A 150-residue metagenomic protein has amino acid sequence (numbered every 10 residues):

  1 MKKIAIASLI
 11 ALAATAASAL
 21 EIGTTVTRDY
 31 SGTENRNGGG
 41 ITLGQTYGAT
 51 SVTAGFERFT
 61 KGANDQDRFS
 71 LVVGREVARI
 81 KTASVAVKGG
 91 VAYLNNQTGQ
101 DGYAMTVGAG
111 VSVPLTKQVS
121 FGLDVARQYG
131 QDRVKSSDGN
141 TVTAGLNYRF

Functional and structural regions predicted by a protein language model:
M1-G23: Cleavable N-terminal export/targeting peptides
A17-K61, V91-Y93: Short glycine/proline- and aromatic-enriched beta-strand/turn motifs that initiate or cap beta-hairpins
L20-T24, G48-A54, I80-V85, V113-L123: Repeated loop/turn-to-beta-strand initiation elements of outer-membrane beta-barrel proteins
Y30-E34, R58-N64, R79, Y93-G99 (+1 more regions): Gram-negative outer-membrane beta-barrel proteins
N35-G39, T46, D65-F69, D101-M105 (+1 more regions): Residues that define the transmembrane beta-barrel architecture of outer-membrane proteins
I41-L43, L71-V73, G89, V107-A109 (+1 more regions): Membrane-embedded beta-strands of outer-membrane beta-barrel proteins, especially the hydrophobic/small aromatic
L43-Y47, R75-V77, V111-V113, R127 (+1 more regions): Residue-level signature of outer-membrane beta-barrel architecture
V113, D138-F150: Outer-membrane beta-barrel "beta-signal"
